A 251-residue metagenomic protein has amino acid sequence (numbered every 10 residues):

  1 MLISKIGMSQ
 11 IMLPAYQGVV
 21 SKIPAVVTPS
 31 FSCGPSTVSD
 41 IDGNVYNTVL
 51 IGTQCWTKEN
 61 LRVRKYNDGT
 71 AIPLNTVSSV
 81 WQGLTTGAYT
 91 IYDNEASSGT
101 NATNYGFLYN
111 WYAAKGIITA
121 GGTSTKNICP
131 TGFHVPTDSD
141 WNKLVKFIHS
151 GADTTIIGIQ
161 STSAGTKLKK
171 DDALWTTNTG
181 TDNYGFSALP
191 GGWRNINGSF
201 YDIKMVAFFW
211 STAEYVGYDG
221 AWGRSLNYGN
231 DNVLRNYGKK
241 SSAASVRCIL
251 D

Functional and structural regions predicted by a protein language model:
L13, G18-V19: Extracellular/surface-exposed low-complexity segments
I23-D251: Conserved positions within compact, well-structured domain cores
